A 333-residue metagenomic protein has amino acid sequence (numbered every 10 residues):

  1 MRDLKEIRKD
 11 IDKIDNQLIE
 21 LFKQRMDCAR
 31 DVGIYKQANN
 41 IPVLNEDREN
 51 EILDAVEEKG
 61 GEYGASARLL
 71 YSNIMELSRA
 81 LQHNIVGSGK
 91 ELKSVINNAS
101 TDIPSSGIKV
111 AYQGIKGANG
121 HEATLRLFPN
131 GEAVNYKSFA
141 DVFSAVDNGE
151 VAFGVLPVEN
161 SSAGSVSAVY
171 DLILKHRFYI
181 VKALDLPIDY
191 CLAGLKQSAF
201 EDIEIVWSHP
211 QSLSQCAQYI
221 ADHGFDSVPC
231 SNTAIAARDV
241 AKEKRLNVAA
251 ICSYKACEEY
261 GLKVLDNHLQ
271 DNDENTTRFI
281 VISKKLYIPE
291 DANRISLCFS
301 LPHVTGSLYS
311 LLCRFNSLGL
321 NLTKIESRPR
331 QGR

Functional and structural regions predicted by a protein language model:
M1-R333: Domain-level signature for soluble enzymes in the chorismate/prephenate branch of the shikimate pathway
